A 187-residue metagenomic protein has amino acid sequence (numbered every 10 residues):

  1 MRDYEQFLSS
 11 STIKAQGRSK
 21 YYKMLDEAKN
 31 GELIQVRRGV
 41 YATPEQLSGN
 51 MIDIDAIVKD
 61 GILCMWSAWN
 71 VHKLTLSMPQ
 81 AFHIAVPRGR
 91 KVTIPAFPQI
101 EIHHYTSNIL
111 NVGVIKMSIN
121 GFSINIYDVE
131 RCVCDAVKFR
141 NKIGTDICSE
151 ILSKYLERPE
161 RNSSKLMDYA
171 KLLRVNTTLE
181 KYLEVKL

Functional and structural regions predicted by a protein language model:
R2: Active-site loop and adjoining helix of the penicillin-binding protein/serine DD-peptidase-beta-lactamase fold
E5-Q16, K23, A28, A42-L187: Nucleic-acid-binding surface
N30-R37: A short, conserved structural fragment
